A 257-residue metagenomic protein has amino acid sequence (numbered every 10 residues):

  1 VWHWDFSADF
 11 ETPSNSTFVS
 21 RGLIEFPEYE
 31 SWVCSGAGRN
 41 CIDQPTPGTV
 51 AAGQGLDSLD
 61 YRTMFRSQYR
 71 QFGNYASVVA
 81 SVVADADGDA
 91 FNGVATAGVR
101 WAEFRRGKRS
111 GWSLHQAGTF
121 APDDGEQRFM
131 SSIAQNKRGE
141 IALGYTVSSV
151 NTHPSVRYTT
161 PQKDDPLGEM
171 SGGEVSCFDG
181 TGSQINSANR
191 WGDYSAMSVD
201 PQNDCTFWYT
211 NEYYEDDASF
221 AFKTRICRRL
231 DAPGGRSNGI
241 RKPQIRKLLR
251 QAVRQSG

Functional and structural regions predicted by a protein language model:
V1-R236: C-terminal PAP-associated
G235-G257: Polybasic, low-complexity, intrinsically disordered segments
